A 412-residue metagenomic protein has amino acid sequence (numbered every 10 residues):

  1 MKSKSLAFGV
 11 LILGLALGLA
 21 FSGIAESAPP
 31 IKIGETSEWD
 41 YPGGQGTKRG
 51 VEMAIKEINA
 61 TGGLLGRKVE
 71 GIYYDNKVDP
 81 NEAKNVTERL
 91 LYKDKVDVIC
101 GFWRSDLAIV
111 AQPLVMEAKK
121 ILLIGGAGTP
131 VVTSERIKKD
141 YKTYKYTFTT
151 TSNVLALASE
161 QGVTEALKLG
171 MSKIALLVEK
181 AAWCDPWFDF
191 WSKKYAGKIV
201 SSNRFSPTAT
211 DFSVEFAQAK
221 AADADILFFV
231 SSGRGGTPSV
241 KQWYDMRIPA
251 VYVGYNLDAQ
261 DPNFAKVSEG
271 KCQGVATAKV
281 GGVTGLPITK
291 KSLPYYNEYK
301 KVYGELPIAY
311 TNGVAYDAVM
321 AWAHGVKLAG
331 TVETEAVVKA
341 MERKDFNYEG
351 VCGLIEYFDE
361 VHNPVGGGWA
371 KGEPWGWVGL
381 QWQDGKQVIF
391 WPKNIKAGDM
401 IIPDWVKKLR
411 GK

Functional and structural regions predicted by a protein language model:
M1-K32, A60, K408-K412: Short, low-complexity disordered leader/linker segments with a strong preference for bacterial N-terminal type II
G23-E35, T61-V69, L167-S172: Immediate post-signal peptide segment of exported/extracytoplasmic ligand-binding proteins
P30, P42-R49, T61-E135, F205-F212 (+1 more regions): Beta-alpha junction/loop-to-helix N-cap segments that form part of ligand/metal-binding clefts
K32-E52, Y74-N81, W103-D106, L177-D185 (+3 more regions): Extracytoplasmic "Venus flytrap"
A83, F148-K173, D211-S213, G236-T237 (+3 more regions): Hydrophobic alpha-helical segments within soluble ligand-binding/sensing domains
V96-R204, V251-A276: Extracytoplasmic ligand/sensor domains, especially the bilobed periplasmic-binding protein
T129, S152, W243-Y316, K327-L328 (+1 more regions): Extracellular/periplasmic periplasmic-binding protein-like sensory domains
K301-A309, A323-I389: Segments of small-molecule ligand-sensing domains
